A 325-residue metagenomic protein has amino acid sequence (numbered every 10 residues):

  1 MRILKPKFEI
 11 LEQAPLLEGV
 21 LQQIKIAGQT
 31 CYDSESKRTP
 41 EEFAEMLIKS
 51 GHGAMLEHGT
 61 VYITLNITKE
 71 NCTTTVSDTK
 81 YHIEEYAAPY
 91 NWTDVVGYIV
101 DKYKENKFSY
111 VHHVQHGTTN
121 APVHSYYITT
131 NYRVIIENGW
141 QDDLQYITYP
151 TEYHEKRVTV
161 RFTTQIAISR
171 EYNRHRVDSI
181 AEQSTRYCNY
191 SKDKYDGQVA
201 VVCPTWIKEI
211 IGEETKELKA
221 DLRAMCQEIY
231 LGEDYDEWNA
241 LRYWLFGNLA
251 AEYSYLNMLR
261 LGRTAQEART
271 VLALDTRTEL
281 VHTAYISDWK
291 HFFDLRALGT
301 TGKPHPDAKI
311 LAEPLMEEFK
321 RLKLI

Functional and structural regions predicted by a protein language model:
M1-I325: Family-specific signature for flavin-dependent thymidylate synthase
